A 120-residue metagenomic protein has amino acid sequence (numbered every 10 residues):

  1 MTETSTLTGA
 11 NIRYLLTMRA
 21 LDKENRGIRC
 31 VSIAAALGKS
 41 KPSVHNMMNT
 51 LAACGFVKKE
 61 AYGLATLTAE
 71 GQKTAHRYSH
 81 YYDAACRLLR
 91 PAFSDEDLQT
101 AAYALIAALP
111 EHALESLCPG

Functional and structural regions predicted by a protein language model:
M1-L15: Short alpha-helical segments that sit at the start of domains
E24-A34: Short acidic, hydrophobic short linear motifs in intrinsically disordered regions
P42-H45: Key DNA-contact positions within bacterial/archaeal DNA-binding proteins
M48-N49: Short, hydrophobic-biased segments on the C-terminal half of alpha helices that form "recognition helices"
A52-Y62: A short, conserved structural fragment
G63-Y81: Basic, amphipathic "hinge/linker" alpha-helix immediately C-terminal to the N-terminal HTH DNA-binding motif
D83-G120: Amphipathic alpha-helical dimerization/coiled-coil segments that flank or bridge DNA-binding/regulatory modules
